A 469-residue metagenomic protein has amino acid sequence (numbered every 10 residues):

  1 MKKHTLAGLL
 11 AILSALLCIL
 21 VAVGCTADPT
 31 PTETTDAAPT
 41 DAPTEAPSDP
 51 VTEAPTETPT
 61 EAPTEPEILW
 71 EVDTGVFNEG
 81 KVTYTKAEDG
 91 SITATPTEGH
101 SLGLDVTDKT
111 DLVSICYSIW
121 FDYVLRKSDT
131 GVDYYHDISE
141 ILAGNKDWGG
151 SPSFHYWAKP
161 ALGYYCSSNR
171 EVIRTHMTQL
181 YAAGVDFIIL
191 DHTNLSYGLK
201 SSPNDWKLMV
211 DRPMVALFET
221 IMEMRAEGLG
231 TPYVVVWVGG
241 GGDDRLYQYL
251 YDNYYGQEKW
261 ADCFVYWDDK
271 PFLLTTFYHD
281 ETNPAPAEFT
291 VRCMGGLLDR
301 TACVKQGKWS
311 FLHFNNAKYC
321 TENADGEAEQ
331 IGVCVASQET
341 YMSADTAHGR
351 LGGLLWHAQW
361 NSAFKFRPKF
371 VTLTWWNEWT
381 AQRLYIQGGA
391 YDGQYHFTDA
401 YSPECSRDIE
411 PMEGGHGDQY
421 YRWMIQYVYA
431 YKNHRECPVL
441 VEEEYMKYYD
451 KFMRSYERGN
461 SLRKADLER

Functional and structural regions predicted by a protein language model:
M1-K2: N-terminal hydrophobic targeting signals that begin at the initiator methionine
L6-T26: Sec-dependent N-terminal signal peptides of Gram-positive bacterial secreted proteins and lipoproteins
L20-A38: Sec-dependent signal peptide cleavage junction
A22-G24, T52, P63, T83: N-terminal non-cleavable signal-anchor helices
T32-T64: Extracellular mucin-like PTS domains
E65-R469: Glycan-processing catalytic domains of CAZymes
